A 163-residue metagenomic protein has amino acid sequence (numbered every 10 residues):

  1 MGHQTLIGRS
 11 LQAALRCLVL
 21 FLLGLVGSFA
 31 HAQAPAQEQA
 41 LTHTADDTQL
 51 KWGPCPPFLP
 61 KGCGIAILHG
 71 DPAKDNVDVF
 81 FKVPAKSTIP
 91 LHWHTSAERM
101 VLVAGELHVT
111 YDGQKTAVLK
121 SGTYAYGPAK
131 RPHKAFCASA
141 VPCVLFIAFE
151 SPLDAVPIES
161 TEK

Functional and structural regions predicted by a protein language model:
M1-A13: N-terminal secretory signal peptides that target proteins for export/translocation
R16-G27: Bacterial N-terminal signal peptides
A32-V77, S160-K163: A short, N-terminal "cap"/entry segment at the start of jelly-roll beta-barrel domains of the cupin/DSBH fold
L41-H43, K134-K163: Double-stranded beta-helix
D78-W93, A129: Conserved short histidine dyad/triad with adjacent acidic residue
P84-A85, H94-D112: Glycine- and acidic-residue-biased ligand/ion/polar-headgroup-sensing regions
I89-L91, V109-T110, P132-A138: Short beta-strand His + acidic residue motifs that chelate non-heme Fe in jelly-roll/DSBH and cupin folds
G113-K130: Short acidic-glycine-tyrosine-enriched beta hairpin
